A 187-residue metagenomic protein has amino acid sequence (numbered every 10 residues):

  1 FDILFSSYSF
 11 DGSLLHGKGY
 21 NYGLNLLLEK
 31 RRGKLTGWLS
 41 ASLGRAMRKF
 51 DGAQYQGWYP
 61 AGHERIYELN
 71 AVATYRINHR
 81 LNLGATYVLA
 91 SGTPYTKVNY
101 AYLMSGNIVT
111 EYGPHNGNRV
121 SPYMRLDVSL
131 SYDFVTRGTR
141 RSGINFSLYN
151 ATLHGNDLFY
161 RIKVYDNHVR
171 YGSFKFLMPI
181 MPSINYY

Functional and structural regions predicted by a protein language model:
F1, H16-N21, K30-R32, G37 (+13 more regions): Functionally constrained cores in energy, signaling, and assembly domains
F1-K18, M47-G52, Q56-H63, T96-Y102 (+3 more regions): Extracellular/periplasm-exposed beta-strand and loop segments of Gram-negative cell-envelope proteins, dominated by
L4, Y8-K97: Gram-negative outer-membrane beta-barrel transporters
N70, R76, T110-Y112, V135: Generic detector of contiguous secondary-structure segments
R80, L89-G106, Y123-R125, S131-Y187: C-terminal beta-signal and adjacent terminal beta-strands/loops of Gram-negative outer-membrane beta-barrel proteins
